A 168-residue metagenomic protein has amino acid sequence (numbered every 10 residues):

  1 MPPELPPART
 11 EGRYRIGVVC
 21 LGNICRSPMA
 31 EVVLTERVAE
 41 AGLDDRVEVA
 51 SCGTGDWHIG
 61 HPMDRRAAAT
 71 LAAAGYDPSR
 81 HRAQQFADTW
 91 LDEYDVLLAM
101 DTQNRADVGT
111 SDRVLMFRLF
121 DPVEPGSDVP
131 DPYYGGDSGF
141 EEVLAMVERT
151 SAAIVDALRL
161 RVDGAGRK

Functional and structural regions predicted by a protein language model:
P2-L5, V96, T102-K168: Phosphate-binding/catalytic loops
P2-W90, D156-K168: Conserved active-site segments centered on acidic
I16, V96-L97: A residue-level structural signature of the nucleotidyltransferase/glycosyltransferase Rossmann-like core
P28, D101-T102: Alpha-helix N-cap/helix-start capping motif
E93: Amphipathic alpha-helical recognition patches that constitute DNA-binding helices
